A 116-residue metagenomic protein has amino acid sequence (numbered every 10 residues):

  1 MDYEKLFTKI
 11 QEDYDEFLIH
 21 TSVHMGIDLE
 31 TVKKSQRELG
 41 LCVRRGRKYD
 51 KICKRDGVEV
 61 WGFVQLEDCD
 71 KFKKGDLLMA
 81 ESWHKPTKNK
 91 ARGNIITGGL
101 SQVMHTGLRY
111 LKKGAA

Functional and structural regions predicted by a protein language model:
M1-V43: Negatively charged, low-complexity tracts enriched in Asp/Glu with abundant Ser/Thr
I27-L29, L78-A80, L108: Hydrophobic transmembrane signal anchors and adjacent membrane-proximal interface regions, especially in viral
T31-K73: Amphipathic, interaction-prone secondary-structure segments
K74-V103: A short, surface-exposed interaction/processing loop segment used at functional sites
G98-A116: C-terminal partner/receptor-binding element of secreted or periplasmic proteins
